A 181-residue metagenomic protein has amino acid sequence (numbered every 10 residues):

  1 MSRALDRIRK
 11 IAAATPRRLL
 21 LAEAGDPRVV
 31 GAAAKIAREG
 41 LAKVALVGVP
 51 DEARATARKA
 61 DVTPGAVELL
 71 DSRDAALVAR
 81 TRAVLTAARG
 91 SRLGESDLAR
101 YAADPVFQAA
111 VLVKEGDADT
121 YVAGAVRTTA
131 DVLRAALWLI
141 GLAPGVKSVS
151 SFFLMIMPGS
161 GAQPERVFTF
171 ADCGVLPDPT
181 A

Functional and structural regions predicted by a protein language model:
M1-A181: Anion-binding alpha/beta catalytic cores of soluble intermediary-metabolism enzymes, centered on
